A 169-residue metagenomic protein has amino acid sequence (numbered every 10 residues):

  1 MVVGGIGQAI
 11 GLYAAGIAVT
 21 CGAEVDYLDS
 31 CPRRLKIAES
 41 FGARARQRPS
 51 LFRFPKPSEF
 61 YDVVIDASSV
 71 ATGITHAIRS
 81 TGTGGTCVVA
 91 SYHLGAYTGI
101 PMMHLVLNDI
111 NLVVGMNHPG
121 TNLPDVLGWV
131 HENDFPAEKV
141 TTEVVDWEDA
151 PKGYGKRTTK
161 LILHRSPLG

Functional and structural regions predicted by a protein language model:
M1-L51: Mid-domain Rossmann-like dinucleotide-binding core that forms the NAD(H)/NADP(H) cofactor-binding site
S30-C31, H93, H118: Residues in the short beta-alpha loop(s) of Rossmann-like NAD(P)-binding domains
P32, T75-I78, G120-G169: C-terminal hydrophobic helical "lid"/dimerization subdomain of Rossmann-like NAD(P)H-dependent oxidoreductases
R44-F52, T142-D149: Short acidic-hydrophobic, aromatic-tinged amphipathic segments that line or gate anion-handling sites
P55-V64: A short acidic, Gly/Pro-enriched loop at the edge of an enzyme's catalytic core that lines a small-molecule cofactor
T81-T83: Helix-to-beta-strand junctions that scaffold the AdoMet/dcAdoMet cofactor pocket in Class I SAM-dependent enzymes
G85-T86, I110: Glycine-centered, small-residue-biased loops immediately flanking beta-strands in adenine/cofactor-binding cores
S91-D109, T121-G128: Rossmann-fold NAD(P)-binding glycine/threonine-rich loop
